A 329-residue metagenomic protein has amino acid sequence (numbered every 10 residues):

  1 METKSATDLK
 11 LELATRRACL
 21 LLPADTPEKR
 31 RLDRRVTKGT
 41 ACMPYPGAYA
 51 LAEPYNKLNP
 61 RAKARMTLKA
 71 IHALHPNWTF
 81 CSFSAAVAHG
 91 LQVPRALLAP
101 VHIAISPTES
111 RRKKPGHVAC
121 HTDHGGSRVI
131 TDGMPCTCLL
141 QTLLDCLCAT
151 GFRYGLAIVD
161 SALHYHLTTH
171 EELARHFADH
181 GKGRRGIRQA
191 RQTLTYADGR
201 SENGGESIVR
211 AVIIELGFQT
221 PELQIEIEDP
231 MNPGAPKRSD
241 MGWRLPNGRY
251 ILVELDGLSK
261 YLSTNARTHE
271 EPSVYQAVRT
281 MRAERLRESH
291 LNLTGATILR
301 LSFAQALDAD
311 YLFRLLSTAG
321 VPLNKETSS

Functional and structural regions predicted by a protein language model:
M1-G186, L323-S329: Short gly/ser-rich loop at a beta-strand->alpha-helix junction or flexible surface loop bordering the NTP-binding
M1-L11, A18-C19, P23-P27, L163-S329: Surface segments flanking catalytic/ligand-binding clefts of nucleic-acid enzymes
